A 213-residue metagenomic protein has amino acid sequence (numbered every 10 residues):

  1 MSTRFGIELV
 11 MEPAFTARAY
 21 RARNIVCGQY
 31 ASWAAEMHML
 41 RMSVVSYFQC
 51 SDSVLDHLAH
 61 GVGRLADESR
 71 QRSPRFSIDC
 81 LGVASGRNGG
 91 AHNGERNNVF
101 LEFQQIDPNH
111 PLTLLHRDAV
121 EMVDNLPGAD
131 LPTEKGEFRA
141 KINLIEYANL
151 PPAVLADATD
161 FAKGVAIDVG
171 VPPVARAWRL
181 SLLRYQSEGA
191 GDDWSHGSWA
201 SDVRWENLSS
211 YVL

Functional and structural regions predicted by a protein language model:
M1-H92, Q105-V174, Q186-L213: Basic, often amphipathic N-terminal segments
E95: Conserved active-site/ligand-binding neighborhood in enzyme cores
N98-L101: Acyl/amide activation-and-transfer machinery of modular secondary-metabolite enzymes
R176-R179: UDENN/dDENN subdomains and adjacent acidic, S/T/P-rich linkers in DENN-containing trafficking regulators
S181-L183: Active-site/acyl-donor-binding loops of N-acyltransferases
